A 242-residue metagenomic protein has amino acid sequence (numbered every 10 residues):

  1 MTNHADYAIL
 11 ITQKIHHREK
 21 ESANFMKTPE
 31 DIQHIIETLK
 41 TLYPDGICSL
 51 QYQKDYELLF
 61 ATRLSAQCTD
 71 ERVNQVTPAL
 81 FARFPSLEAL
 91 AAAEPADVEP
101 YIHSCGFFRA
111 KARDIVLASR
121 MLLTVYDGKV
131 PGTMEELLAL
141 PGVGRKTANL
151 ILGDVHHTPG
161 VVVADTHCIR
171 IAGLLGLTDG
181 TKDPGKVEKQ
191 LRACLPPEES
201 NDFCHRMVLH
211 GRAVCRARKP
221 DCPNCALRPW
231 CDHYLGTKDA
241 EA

Functional and structural regions predicted by a protein language model:
H4-Y7: Acidic/polar hotspots within intrinsically disordered regions
Q13: Short polybasic linear motifs
F25-E241: Catalytic cores of DNA base-excision repair glycosylases
